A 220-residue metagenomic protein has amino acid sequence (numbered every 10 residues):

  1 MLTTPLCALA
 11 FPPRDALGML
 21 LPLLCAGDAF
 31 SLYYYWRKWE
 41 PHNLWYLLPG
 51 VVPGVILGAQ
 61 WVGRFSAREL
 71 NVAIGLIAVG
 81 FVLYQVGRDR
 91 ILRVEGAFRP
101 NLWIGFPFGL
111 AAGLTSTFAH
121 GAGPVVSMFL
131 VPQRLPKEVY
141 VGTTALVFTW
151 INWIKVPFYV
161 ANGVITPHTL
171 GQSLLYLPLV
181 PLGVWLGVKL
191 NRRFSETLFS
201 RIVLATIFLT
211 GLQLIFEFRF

Functional and structural regions predicted by a protein language model:
M1-Y46, F108-G113, G123-V184: Small-residue-rich hydrophobic segments that form or flank transmembrane alpha-helices in multi-pass membrane proteins
P5, A59-G63, M128, V188: Small-residue-mediated transmembrane helix hinge/kink sites in multi-pass secondary transporters
P12-P13, S66, P136, S195-F199: A helix-boundary/kink motif common to multi-pass secondary transporters, especially Major Facilitator Superfamily
A16, L57-W61, A112-G121, K155 (+1 more regions): Hydrophobic alpha-helical transmembrane segments in multi-pass integral membrane proteins
D28-W39, G75-F98, V188-K189, R193 (+1 more regions): Transmembrane helix exit motif
E40-V51, A73-G75, A97-P107, V139-A145 (+1 more regions): Cytoplasmic-side transmembrane-helix entry/capping segments in multi-pass membrane proteins
P41-Q85: Glycine/small-residue-rich loop that forms an oxyanion/phosphate-binding "nest" at active or ligand-binding sites
W185-I207: Interfacial loop-to-transmembrane junctions
